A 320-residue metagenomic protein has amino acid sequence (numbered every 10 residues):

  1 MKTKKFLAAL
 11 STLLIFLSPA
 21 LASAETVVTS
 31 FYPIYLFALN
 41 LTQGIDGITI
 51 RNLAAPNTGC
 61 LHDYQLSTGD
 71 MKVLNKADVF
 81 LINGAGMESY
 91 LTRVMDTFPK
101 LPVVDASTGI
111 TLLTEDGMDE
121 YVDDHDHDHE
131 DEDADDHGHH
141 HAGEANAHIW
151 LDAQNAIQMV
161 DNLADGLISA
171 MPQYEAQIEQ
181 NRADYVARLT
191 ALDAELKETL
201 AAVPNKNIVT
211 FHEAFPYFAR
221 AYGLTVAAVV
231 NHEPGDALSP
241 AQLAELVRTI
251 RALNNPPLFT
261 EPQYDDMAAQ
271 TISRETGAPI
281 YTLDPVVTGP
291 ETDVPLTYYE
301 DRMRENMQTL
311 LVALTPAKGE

Functional and structural regions predicted by a protein language model:
M1-K5: Positively charged n-region of N-terminal signal peptides that target proteins for export
F6-A9, L101: Extracytoplasmic entry segments of secretory-pathway proteins
A8-P19: Bacterial N-terminal signal peptides
A24-E320: Extracytoplasmic metal-acquisition and chelation regions
